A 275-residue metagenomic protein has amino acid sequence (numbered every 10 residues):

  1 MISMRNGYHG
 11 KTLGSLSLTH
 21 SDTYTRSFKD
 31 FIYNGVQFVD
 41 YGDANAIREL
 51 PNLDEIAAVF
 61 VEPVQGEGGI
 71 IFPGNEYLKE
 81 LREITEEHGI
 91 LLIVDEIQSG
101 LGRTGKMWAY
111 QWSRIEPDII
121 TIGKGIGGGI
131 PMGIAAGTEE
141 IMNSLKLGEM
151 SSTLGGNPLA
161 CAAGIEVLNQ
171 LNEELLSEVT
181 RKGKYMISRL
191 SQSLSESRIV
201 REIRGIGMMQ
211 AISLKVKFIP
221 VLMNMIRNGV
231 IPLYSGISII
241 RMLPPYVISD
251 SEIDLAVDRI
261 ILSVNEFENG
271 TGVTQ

Functional and structural regions predicted by a protein language model:
I2-Q275: Conserved N-terminal phosphate-binding loop of PLP-dependent enzymes in the Aspartate aminotransferase
